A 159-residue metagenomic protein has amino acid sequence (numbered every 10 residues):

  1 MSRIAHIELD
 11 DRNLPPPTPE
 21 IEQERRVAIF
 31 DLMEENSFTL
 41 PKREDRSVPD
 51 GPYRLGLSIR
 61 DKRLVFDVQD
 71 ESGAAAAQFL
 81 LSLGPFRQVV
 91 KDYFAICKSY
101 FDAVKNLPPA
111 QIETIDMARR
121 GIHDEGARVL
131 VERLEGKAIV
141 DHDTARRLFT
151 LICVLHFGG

Functional and structural regions predicted by a protein language model:
M1-P52: Charge-rich, low-complexity N-terminal segments
P19-I21, Q69, Y93, D102 (+3 more regions): Generic alpha-helix signal with a bias toward terminal, lower-confidence helices and secondary-structure junctions
P19-Q23, P108, R133, A138-D141: Short, structured coil/loop segments at alpha-helix boundaries
R25-V27, G73, C97-S99, L148 (+1 more regions): Generic alpha-helical propensity signal that fires on short helical segments and nearby coil/disordered stretches
E44-S47, D70, D141: Generic signature of intrinsically disordered, low-complexity, basic-rich segments and short cationic peptides
R54, I59-L130: Negatively charged, Asp/Glu-rich surface segments that serve as flexible interaction/assembly modules
R128-G159: Alpha-helical oligomerization segments
